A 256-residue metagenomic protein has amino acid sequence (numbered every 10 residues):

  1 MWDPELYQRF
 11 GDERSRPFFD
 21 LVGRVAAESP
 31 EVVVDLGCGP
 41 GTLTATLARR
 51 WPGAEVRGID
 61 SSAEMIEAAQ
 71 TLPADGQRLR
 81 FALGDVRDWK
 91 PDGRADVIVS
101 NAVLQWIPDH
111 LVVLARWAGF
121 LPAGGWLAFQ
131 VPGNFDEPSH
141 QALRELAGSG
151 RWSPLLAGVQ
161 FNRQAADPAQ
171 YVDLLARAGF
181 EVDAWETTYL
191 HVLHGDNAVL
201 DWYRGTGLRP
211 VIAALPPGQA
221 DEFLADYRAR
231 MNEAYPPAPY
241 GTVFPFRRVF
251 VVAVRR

Functional and structural regions predicted by a protein language model:
M1-V34, T42-T46, M65-A68, R144: Conserved class I S-adenosyl-L-methionine
V32-L36, P40-W89: Class I SAM-dependent methyltransferase SAM/SAH-binding core
P40-T42, V159-R256: Conserved Class I S-adenosyl-L-methionine
K90-I98: A short acidic, Gly/Pro-enriched loop at the edge of an enzyme's catalytic core that lines a small-molecule cofactor
V97-H110, G133: A short SAM/SAH-binding and catalytic strip from SAM-dependent methyltransferases
L111-W126: A short glycine-rich, Lys/Arg-flanked "PGG" loop and its adjoining helix->strand segment in the class I
W126-S153: Conserved class I S-adenosyl-L-methionine
